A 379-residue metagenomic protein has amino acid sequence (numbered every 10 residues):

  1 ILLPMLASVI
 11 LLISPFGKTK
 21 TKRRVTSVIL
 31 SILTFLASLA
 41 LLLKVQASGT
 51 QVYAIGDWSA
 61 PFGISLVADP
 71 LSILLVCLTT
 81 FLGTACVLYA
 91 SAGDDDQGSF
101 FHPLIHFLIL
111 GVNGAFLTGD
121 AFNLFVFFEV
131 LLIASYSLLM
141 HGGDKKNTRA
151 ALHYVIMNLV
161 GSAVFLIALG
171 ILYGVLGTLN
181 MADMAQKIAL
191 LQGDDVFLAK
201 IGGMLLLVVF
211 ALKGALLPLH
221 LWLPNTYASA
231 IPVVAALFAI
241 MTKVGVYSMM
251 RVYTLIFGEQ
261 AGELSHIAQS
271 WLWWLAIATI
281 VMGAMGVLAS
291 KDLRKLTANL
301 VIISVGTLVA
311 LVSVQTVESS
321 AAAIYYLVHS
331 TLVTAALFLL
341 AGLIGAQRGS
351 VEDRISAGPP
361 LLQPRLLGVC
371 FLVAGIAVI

Functional and structural regions predicted by a protein language model:
I1-S14, V28-L43, L78-S91, L108-L110 (+5 more regions): Central hydrophobic cores of alpha-helical transmembrane segments in multi-pass inner-membrane proteins across all
M5-I10, S14, L42-Q51, F165-A185 (+7 more regions): Specific lipid-exposed transmembrane alpha-helices and their immediate membrane-water interface residues in multi-pass
S8-P103: Transmembrane helix-loop-helix hairpins at membrane boundaries of multipass inner-membrane proteins
V9-K20, G83-D95, Y136-A150, K213-Y227 (+2 more regions): C-terminal ends of transmembrane helices
T19, F100-F107, G111-L198, V287-D353: Alpha-helical multi-pass transmembrane bundles of energy-transducing inner-membrane proteins
G56-L74, K187-G203, H266-L272: Short aromatic-rich membrane-water interface segments that cap or initiate transmembrane helices in multi-pass membrane
D57, L206-W271, A298: Short helix-boundary/re-entrant hairpin motifs in multi-pass inner-membrane proteins
P61-N123, K145, V208-V209, F238 (+2 more regions): Helix-loop-helix module between adjacent transmembrane segments
